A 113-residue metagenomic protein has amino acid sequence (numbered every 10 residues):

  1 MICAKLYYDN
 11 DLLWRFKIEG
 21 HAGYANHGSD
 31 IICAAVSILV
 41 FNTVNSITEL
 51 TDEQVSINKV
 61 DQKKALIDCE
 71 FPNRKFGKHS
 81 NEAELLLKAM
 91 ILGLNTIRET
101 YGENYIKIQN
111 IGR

Functional and structural regions predicted by a protein language model:
M1-I31, N45-R113: N-terminal intrinsically disordered, cationic/polar leader segments that include organellar targeting peptides
A35, V40-I47: Conserved ATP-binding N-box helix of the HATPase_c
